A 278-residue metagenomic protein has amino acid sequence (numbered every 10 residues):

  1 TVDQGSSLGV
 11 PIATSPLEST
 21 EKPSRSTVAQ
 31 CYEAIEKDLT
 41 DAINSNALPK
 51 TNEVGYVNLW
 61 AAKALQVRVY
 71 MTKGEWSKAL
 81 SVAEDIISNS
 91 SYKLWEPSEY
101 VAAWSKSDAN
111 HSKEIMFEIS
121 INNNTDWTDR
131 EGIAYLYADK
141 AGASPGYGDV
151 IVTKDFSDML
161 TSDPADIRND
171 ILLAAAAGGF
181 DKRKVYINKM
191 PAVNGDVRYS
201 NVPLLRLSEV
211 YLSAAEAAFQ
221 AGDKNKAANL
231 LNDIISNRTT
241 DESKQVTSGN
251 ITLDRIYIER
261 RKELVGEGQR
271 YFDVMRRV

Functional and structural regions predicted by a protein language model:
T1-D149, D155-V278: Acidic/polar-rich alpha-helix caps and helix-coil junctions
